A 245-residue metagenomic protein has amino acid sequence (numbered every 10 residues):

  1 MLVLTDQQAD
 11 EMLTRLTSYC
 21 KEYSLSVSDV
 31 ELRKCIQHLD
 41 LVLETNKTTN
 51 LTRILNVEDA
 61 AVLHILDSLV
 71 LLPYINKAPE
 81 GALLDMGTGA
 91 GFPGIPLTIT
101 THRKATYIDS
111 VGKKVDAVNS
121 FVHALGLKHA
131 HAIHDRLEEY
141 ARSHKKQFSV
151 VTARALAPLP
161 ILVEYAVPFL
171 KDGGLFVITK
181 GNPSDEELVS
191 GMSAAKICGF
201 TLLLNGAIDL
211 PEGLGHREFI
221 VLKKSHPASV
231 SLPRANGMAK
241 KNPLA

Functional and structural regions predicted by a protein language model:
L2-L84, K113-K128: Class I SAM-dependent transferase core
L55, I133-D135, L204-G206: Short loop/edge segments at beta-strand edges and connector loops that shape dinucleotide/nucleotide cofactor-binding
L69-A155, V163-E164: Conserved SAM/SAH cofactor-binding pocket of Class I
A105, F176-V177: A short hydrophobic/small-residue beta-strand
S110, L156, T179-P183, A207: Short strand-turn motif at the edge of the Rossmann-like AdoMet-binding core
K114-D116, S184, L188: Short alpha-helix immediately C-terminal to the canonical SAM-binding loop
L170-D172: Helix-to-beta-strand junctions that scaffold the AdoMet/dcAdoMet cofactor pocket in Class I SAM-dependent enzymes
V189-A245: SAM/dcSAM-binding transferase cores
